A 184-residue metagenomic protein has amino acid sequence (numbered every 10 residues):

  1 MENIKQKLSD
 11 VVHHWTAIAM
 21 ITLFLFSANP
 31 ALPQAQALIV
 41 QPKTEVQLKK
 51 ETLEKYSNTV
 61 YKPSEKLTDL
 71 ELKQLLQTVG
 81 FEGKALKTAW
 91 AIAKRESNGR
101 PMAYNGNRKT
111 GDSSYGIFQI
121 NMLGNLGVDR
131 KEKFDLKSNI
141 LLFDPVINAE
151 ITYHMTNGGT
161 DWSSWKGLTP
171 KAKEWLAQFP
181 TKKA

Functional and structural regions predicted by a protein language model:
M1-V11: N-terminal Lys/Arg-rich, disordered targeting/topogenic segments
Q6, I21-F24, A35-G99: Export/targeting segments at the very N-terminus of extracytoplasmic proteins
H13-P30: Hydrophobic membrane-insertion alpha-helices, especially the h-region of bacterial N-terminal signal peptides
A31-Q34, V146: Hydrophobic residues in alpha-helical membrane-spanning segments
T88, Y104-K109, Y115-A184: Catalytic and binding regions of secreted/periplasmic enzymes and modules that target cell-wall glycans
